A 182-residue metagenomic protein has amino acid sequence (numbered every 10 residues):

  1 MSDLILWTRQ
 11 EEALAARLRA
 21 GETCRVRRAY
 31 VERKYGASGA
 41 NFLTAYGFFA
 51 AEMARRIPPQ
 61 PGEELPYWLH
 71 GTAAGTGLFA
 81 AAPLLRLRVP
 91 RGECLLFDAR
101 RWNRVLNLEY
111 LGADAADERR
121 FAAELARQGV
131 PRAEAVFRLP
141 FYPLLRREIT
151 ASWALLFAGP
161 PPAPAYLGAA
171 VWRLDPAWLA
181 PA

Functional and structural regions predicted by a protein language model:
S2-L4, E12-S38, E63-L65, G75-P83 (+1 more regions): Conserved NAD+-utilizing ADP-ribose enzyme module
A37-G62: Short alpha-helix boundary/capping and kink motifs at helix termini
T72: Divalent-cation-assisted or electrostatically stabilized phosphate/pyrophosphate-binding catalytic cores
